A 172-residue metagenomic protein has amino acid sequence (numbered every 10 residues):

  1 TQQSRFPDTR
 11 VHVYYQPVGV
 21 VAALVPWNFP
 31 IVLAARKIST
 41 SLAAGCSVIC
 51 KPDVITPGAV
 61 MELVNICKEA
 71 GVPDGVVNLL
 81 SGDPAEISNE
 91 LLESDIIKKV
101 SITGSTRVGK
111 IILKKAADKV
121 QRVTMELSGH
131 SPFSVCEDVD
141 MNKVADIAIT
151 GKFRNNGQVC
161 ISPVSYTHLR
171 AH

Functional and structural regions predicted by a protein language model:
T1-A34, I38, V72, V77: N-terminal Rossmann NAD(P)-binding subdomain characteristic of aldehyde/semialdehyde dehydrogenases
F29, I55-G58, A85-I87, T106-V108 (+1 more regions): Short alpha-helical
A34-S88: PLP-dependent aminotransferase-like
G45, V77, V100, G129 (+1 more regions): Residue-level signal for inorganic ion chemistry
C50, L79, I102-G104, V123-L127: General beta-strand structural signal in soluble alpha/beta enzymes
V60-L63, L91, I112, A116: Hydrophobic packing residues within well-ordered alpha-helices of enzyme cores
D74-V108: Active-site phosphate-binding strand-loop segment of PLP-dependent enzymes
R107-R170: ALDH superfamily catalytic-core signature
